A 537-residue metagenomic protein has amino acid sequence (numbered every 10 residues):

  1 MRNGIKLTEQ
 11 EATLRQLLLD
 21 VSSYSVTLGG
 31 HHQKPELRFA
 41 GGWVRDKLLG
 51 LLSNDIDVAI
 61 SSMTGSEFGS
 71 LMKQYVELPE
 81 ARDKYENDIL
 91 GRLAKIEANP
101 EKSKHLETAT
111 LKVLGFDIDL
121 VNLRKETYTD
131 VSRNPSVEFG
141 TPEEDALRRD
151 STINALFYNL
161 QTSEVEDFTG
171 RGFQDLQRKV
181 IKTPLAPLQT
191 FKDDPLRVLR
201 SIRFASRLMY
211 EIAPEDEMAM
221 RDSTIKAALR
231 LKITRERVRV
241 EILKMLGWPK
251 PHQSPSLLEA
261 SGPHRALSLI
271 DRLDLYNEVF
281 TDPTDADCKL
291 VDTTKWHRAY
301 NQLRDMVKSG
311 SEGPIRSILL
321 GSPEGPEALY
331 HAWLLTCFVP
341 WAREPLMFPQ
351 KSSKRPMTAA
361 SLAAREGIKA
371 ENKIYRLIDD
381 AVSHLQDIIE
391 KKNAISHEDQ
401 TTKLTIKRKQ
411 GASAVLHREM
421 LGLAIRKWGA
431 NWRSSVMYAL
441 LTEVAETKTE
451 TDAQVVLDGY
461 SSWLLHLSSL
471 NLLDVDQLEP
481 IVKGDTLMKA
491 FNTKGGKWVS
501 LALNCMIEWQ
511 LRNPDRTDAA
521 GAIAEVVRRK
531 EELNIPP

Functional and structural regions predicted by a protein language model:
M1-P537: Catalytic cores of the polymerase beta-like nucleotidyltransferase superfamily and closely associated nucleotide
